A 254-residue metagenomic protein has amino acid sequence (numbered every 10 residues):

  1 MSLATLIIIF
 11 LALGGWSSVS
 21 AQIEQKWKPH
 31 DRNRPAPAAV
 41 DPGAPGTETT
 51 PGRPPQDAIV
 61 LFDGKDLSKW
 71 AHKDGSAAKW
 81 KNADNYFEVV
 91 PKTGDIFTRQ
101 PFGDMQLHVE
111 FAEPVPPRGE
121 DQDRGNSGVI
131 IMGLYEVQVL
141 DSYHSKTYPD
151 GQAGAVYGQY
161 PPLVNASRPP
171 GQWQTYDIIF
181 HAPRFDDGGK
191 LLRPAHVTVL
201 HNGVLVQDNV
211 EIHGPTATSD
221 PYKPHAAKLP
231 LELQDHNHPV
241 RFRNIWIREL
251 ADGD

Functional and structural regions predicted by a protein language model:
A4-G15: Bacterial N-terminal signal peptides
S18-D254: Carbohydrate-interacting regions of secretory-pathway proteins
